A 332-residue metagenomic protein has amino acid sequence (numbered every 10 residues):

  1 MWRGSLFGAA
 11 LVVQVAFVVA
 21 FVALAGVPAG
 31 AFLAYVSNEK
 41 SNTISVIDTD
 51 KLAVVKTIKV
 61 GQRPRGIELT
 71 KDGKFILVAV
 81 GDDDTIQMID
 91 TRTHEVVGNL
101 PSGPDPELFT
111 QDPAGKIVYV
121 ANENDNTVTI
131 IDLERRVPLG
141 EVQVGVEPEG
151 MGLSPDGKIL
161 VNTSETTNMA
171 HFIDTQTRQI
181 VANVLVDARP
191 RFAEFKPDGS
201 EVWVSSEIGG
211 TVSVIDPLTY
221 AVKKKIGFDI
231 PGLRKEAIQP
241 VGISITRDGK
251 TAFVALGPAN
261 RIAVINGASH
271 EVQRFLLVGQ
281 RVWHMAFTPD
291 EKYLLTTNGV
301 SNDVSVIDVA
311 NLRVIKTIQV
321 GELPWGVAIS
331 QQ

Functional and structural regions predicted by a protein language model:
M1-A16: Bacterial N-terminal signal peptides that target proteins for export
Q14-A16, A20-Q332: Predominantly soluble domains enriched in secretory-pathway, periplasmic, or organellar proteins
